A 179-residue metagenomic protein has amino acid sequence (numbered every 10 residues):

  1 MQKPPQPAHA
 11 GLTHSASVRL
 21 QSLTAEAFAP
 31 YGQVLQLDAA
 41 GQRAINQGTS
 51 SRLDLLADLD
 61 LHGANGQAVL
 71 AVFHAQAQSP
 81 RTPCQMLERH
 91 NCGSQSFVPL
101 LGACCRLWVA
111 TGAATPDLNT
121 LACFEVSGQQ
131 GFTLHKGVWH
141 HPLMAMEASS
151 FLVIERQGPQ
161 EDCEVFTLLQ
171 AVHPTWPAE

Functional and structural regions predicted by a protein language model:
Q2-C123, G158-L168, V172-E179: Non-catalytic, conserved peripheral segments adjacent to functional cores
N91-C92, S127-Q129, E147: Short, well-ordered loop/turn elements at secondary-structure boundaries
Q95-V98, G131-F132, L143: His/acidic/aromatic-lined binding-pocket segments of jelly-roll/cupin-type domains and related regulatory beta-sandwich
E125-W139: Conserved metal-binding segment of the jelly-roll/cupin
V138-L169: A short beta-strand-loop micro-motif that forms or neighbors metal/cofactor- and ligand-binding patches at active-site
